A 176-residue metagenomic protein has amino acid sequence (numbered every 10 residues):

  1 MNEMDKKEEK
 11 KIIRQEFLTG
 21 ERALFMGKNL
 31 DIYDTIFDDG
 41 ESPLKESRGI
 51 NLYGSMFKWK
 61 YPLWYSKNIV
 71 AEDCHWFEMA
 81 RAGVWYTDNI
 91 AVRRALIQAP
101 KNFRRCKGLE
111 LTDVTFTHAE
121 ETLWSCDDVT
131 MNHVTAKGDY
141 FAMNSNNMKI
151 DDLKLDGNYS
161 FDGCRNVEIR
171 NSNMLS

Functional and structural regions predicted by a protein language model:
M1-Y53: N-terminal segments that cap or nucleate solenoid repeat domains
M4, G20-F25, G40-K45, W59-K67 (+6 more regions): Short glycine/acidic-rich loop motifs that flank beta-strands on beta-rich extracellular proteins
K10-I13, L30-I32, I50-L52, I69-E72 (+5 more regions): All-beta strand scaffolds that present successive hydrophobic residues in beta-strands
N29-D31, I36, P43-G49, G54 (+5 more regions): Right-handed parallel beta-helix
D34, G54-S55, P100, D113-V114 (+4 more regions): Small-residue-rich coil/turn connectors flanking short beta-strands in beta-rich bacterial enzymes
F37-D38, M56, H75, T115-T117 (+2 more regions): Concave beta-strand-loop units of leucine-rich repeat
D73-E78, A95-L96, T112-F116, V134 (+1 more regions): Short, surface-exposed, charge-dense and proline/glycine-enriched linear segments
